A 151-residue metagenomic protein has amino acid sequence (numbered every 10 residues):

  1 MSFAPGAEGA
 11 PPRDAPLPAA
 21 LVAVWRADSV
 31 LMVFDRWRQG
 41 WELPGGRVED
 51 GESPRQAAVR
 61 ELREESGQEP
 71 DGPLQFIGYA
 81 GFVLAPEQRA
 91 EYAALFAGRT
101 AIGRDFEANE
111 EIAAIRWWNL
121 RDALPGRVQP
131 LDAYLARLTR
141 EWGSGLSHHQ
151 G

Functional and structural regions predicted by a protein language model:
M1, P18-A20, D28, A94 (+1 more regions): Change "...and in nucleic-acid phosphodiester-cleaving endonucleases..." to "...and in nucleic-acid processing enzymes
M1-L21: Acidic, metal-coordinating catalytic segment for phosphate/diphosphate chemistry, firing primarily on the Nudix
W25-E65: Conserved Nudix-box catalytic region and its N-terminal flanking loop in Nudix hydrolases and closely related
A27-S29, R99-R104, L120-D122: Short loop segments at secondary-structure junctions
E69-G78: A short coil-to-beta-strand element that immediately follows conserved catalytic motifs
A80-D105, R116: Active-site-adjacent beta-strand/loop module that shapes the phosphate/pyrophosphate-binding cleft
L95, F106-R140: NUDIX/MutT-family hydrolases
